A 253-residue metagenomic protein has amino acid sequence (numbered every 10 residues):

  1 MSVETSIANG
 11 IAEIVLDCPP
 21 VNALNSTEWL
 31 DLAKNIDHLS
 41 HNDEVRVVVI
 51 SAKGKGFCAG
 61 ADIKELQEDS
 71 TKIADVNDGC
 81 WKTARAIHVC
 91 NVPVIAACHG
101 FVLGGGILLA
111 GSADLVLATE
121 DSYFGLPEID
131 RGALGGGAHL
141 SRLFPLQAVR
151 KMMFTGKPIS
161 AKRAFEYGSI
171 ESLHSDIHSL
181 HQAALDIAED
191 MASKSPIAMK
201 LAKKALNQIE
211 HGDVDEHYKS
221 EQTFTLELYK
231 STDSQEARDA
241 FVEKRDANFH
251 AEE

Functional and structural regions predicted by a protein language model:
M1-K53, V89: Conserved CoA-thioester-binding segment of acyl-CoA-metabolizing enzymes
M1-N9, D43, G156-K162, H181-Q182 (+1 more regions): C-terminal alpha-helix plus adjacent terminal tail
E4-S6, H38, E44, S51-A86 (+1 more regions): Glycine- (often His-adjacent) and acidic-residue-rich active-site loop that binds/positions the CoA thioester
I14, L32, I50, D62 (+4 more regions): Terminal peptide-recognition signature
E28-L32, V76-G79, E221: Hydrophobic alpha-helical membrane-association signature
H88-P196, S231, E236, R245: Crotonase-fold acyl-CoA enzyme core
